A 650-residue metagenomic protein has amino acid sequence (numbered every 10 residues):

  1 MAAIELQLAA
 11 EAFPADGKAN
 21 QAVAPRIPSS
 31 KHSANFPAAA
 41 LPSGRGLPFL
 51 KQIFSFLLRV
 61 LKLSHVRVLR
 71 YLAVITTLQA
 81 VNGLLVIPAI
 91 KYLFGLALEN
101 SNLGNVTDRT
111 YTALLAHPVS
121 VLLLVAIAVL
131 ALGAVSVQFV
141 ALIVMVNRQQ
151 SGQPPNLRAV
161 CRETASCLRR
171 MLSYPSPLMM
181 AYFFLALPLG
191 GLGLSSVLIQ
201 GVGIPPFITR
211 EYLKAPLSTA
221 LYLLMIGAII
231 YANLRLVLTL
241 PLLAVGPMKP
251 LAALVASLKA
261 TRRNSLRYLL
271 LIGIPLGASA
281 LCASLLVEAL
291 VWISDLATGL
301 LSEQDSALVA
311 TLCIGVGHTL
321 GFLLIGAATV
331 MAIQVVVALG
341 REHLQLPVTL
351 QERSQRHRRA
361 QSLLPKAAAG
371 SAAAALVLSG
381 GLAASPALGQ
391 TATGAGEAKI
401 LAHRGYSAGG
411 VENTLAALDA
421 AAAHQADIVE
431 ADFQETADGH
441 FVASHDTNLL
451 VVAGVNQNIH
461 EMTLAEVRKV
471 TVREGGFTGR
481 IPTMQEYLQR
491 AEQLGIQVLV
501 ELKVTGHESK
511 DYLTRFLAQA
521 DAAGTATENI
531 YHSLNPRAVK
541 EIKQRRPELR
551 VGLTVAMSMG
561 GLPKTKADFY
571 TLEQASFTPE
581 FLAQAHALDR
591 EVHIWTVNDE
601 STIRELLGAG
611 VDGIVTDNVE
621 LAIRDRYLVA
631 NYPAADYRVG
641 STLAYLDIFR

Functional and structural regions predicted by a protein language model:
A2-A395: Hydrophobic alpha-helical membrane segments
A384-D438, E461: Membrane-interface segments at or immediately adjacent to transmembrane helices that form the boundary between
K399-L401, I428, Q497-L499, E528-Y531 (+4 more regions): Structural preference for beta-strand elements that scaffold enzyme active sites
H403, A421, D432, V467 (+7 more regions): Conserved, mostly hydrophobic/aromatic
R404, A431-F433, V500-V504, S533 (+3 more regions): A cross-domain feature marking catalytic cores of carbohydrate-active enzymes and several ubiquitous metabolic/repair
H445-L549, H586-L588, T642-R650: Metal-dependent phosphodiesterase/phospholipase catalytic core, i.e., the His/Asp/Glu-rich active-site region
L553-R650: C-terminal active-site rim and adjoining tail of enzyme catalytic domains
